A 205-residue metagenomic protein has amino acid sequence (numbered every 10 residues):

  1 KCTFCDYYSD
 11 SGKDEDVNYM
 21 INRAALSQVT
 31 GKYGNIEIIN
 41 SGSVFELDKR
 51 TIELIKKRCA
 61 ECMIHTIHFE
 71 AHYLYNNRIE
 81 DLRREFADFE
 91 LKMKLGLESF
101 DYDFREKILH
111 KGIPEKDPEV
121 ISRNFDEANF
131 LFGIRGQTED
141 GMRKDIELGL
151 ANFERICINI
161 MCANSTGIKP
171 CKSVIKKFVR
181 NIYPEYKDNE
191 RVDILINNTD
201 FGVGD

Functional and structural regions predicted by a protein language model:
K1-C5: Short cysteine clusters
Y7-M20, T30-D48, C62-N77, E90-K116 (+2 more regions): Core AdoMet radical
D16-I21, R50-T51, G141, V174-F178: Soluble or luminal CAZymes and related metallo-dependent hydrolases
A25-G31, I55-C62, E80-E90, K116-R123 (+1 more regions): Acidic (Asp/Glu)-rich catalytic clusters
L47-K56, N76-F86, E106-K107, E139-R143: Distinct, well-ordered alpha-helical segments
E53-R58, D81-E85, K172-Y186: Short, aromatic/basic amphipathic alpha-helical patches
E115-C171, F178-D200: Conserved C-terminal portion of the radical SAM core fold that forms the substrate/S-adenosylmethionine-binding
